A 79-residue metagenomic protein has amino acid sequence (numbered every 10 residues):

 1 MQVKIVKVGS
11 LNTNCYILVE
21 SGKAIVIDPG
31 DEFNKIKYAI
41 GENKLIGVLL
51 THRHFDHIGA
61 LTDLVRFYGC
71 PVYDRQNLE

Functional and structural regions predicted by a protein language model:
M1-N43: Conserved beta-strand hairpin/beta-sheet module of binuclear metal-dependent hydrolase folds, prominently
E32-E79: Active-site HxH/HxHxD metal-binding segment of metal-dependent hydrolases
